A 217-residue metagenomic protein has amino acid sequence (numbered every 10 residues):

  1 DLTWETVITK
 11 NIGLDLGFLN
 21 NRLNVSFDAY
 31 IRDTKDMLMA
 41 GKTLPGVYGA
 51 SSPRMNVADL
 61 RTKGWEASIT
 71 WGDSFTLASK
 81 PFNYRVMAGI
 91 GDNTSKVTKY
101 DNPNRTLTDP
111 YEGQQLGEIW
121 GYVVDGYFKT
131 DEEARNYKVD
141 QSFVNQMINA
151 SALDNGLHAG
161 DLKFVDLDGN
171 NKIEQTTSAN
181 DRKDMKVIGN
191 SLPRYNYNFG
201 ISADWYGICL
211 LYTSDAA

Functional and structural regions predicted by a protein language model:
D1-N24, S52-S79, Q115-T130, N190-Y195: Outer-membrane beta-barrel signature, preferentially recognizing the C-terminal barrel domain of Gram-negative
W4-Y48, G91: Membrane-embedded beta-barrel scaffold of Gram-negative outer-membrane proteins
L16-N20, D33, I69-L77, Y84-V86 (+2 more regions): Outer-membrane beta-barrel proteins
N24-S26, E66-S68, N83-M87, G200 (+1 more regions): Residue-level detector of the transmembrane beta-barrel scaffold of outer-membrane proteins
G41-S52, E174-R182: Flexible, solvent-exposed coil segments and beta strand-coil junctions, predominantly the extracellular/periplasmic
A58, W65, S74-G189: Conserved small-residue
K186-L211: Extended amphipathic secondary-structure runs
Y212-A217: Conserved small/polar residues in nucleotide/adenosyl-binding loops
